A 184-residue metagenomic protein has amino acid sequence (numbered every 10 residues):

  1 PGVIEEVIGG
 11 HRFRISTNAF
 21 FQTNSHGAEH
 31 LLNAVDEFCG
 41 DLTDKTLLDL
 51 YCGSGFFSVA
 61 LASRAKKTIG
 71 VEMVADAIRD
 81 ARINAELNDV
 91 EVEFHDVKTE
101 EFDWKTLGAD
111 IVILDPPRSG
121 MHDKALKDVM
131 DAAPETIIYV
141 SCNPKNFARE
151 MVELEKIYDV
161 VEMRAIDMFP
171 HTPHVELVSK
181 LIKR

Functional and structural regions predicted by a protein language model:
P1-R184: Rossmann-like S-adenosyl-L-methionine
